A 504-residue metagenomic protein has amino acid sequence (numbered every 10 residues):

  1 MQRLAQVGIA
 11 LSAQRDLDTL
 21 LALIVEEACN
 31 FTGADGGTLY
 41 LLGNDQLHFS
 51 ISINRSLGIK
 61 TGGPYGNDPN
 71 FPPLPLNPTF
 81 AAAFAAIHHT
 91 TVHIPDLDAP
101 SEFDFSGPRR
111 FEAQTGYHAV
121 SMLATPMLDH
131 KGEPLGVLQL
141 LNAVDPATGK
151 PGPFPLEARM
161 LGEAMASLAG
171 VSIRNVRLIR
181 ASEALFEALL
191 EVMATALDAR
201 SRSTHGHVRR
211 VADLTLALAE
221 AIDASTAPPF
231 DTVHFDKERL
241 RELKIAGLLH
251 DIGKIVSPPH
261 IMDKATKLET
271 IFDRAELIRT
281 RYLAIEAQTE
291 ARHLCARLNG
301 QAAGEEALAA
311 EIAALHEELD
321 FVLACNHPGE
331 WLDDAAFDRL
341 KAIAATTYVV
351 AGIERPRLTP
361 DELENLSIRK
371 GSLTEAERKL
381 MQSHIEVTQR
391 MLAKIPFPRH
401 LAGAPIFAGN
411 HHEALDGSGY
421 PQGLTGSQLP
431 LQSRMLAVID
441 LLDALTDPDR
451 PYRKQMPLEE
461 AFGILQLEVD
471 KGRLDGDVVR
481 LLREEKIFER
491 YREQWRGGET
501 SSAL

Functional and structural regions predicted by a protein language model:
M1-L23, C29-F31, F49-I51, L178-V192 (+1 more regions): Signal-transmission linkers at sensory-effector interfaces
A13-T61, L76-A82, H88, T204-H205 (+3 more regions): Helix-loop-beta substructure at the N-terminus of cytosolic sensory domains that couple signal/ligand detection
E26-C29, T38-N77, T90-T91, A99-P100 (+9 more regions): GAF sensory/regulatory domain recognition with acknowledged cross-activation on helical regulatory dimers
H48-S50, I59-V120, N365-I368, T374-E375 (+2 more regions): Regulatory sensory and allosteric helical modules in signal-transduction proteins and certain transcription factors
I87-T91, V137-L138, M160-S182, A196 (+5 more regions): Signal-transmission/dimerization alpha-helices at domain junctions
H118, E133-L135, L141-A164, V176 (+3 more regions): Regulatory loop-to-helix N-cap segments in sensory/regulatory domains that couple ligand/signal detection
V120-D129, P134-G136: A short, aliphatic-rich beta-strand micro-motif
P153-E157, M193, D263-Q288, E362-L392 (+2 more regions): Divalent-cation-assisted or electrostatically stabilized phosphate/pyrophosphate-binding catalytic cores
